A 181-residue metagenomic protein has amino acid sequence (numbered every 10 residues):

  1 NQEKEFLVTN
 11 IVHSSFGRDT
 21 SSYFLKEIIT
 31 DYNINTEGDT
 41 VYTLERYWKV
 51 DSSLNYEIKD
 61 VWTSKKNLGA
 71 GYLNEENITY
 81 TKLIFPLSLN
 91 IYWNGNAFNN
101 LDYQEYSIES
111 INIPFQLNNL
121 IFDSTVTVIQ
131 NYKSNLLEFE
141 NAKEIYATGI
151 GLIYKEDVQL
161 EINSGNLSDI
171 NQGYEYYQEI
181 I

Functional and structural regions predicted by a protein language model:
N1-I181: Conserved functional acidic sites
